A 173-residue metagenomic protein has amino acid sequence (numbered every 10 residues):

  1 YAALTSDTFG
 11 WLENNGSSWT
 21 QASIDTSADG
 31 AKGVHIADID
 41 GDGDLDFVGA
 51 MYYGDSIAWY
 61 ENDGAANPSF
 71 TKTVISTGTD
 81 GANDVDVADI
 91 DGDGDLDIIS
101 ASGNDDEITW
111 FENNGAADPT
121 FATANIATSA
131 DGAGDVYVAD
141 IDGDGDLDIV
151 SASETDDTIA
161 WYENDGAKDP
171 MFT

Functional and structural regions predicted by a protein language model:
Y1-L4, F47-M51, I98-S102, L147-S153: Hydrophobic beta-strand segments that make up the repeating blades of beta-propeller and related beta-repeat
T5-D7, Y53-D55, N104-D106, T155-D157: Short glycine/acidic-enriched loop and turn motifs that connect beta-strands
F9-W11, I57-W59, I98, I108-W110 (+2 more regions): Hydrophobic beta-strand positions in blades of beta-propellers and related beta-sheet-rich domains
G10-D29, E61-D80, E112-D131, E163-T173: Blade-edge motifs of beta-propeller repeat domains
G16, I39, Y52, G64-A65 (+5 more regions): Short polar/acidic secondary-structure junctions
K32-I39, N83-I90, G134-I141: Beta-propeller blade termini
